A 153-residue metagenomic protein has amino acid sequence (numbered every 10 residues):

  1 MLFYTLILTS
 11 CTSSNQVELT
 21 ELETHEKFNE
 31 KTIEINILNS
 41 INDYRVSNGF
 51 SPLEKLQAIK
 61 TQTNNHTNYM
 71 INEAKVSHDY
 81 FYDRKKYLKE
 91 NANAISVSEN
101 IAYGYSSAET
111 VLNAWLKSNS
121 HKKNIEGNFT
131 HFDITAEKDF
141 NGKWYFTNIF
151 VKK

Functional and structural regions predicted by a protein language model:
M1-Y4: Sec-dependent signal peptide recognition, specifically the positively charged N-region followed immediately by
I7-S10: C-terminal motif of bacterial Sec signal peptides marking the signal peptidase cleavage site
T12-N15: Bacterial signal peptide processing site
E18-I71: A short alpha-helix/helix-coil micro-patch that ends at or immediately precedes a cysteine
I35-D43, T61-N68, E99, E109-A114 (+3 more regions): Solvent-exposed, polar/charged alpha-helical surfaces in well-ordered, non-transmembrane soluble domains, broadly
S47-T61, A74-R84, K122-E137: Surface-exposed patches in mature extracellular/periplasmic domains of secreted proteins
T61-S106: Short, surface-exposed glycine/acidic/tryptophan-bearing loops
A102-K153: Disulfide-stabilized extracellular recognition modules
